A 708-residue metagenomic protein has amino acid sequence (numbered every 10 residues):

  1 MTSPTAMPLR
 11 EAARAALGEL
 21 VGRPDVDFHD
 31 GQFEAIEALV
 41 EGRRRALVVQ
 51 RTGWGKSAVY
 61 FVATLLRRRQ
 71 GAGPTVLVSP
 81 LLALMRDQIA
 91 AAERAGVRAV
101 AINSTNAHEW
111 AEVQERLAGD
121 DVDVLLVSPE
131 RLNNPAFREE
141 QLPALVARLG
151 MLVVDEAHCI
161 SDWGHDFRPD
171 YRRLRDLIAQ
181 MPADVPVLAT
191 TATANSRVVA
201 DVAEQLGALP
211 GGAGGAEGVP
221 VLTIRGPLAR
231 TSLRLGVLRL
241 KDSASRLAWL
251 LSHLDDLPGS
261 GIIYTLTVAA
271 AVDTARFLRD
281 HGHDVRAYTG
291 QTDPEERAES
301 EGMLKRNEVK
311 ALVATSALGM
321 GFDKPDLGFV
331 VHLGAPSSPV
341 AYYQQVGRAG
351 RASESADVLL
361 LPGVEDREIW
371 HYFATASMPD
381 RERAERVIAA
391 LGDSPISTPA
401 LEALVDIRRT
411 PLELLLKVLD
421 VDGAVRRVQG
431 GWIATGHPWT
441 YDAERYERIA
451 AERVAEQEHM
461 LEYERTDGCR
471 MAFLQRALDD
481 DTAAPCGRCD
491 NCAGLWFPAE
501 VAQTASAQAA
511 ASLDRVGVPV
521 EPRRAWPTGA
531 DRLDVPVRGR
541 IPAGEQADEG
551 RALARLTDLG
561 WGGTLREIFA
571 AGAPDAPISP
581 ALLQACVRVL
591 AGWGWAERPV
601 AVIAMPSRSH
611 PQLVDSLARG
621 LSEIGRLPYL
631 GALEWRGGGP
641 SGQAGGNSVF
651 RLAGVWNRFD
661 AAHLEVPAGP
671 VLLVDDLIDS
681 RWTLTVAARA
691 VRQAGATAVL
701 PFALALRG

Functional and structural regions predicted by a protein language model:
A6-E11, A16-L20, V26, D30-V59 (+4 more regions): Helicase motor core with emphasis on the C-terminal RecA-like subdomain
F61-V62, L66, D201, S616 (+2 more regions): Active-site signature of alpha/beta-hydrolase-fold catalytic machinery across serine- and Asp/Cys-nucleophile hydrolases
S104, G226-L228, G290, I603 (+1 more regions): A short, structured active-site edge motif that brings together acidic residues
L233, A509-A601, H610-P611, D615 (+4 more regions): Active-site-facing substrate-recognition patch
V309, A335-Q344, G350-E549: C-terminal accessory region of SF2 helicases/translocases
R348-S355, W595, I624-G625, R692-A696: Arginine/glycine-rich "motif VI" loop of SF2 helicases in the C-terminal RecA-like domain
A493, Q508, S512-D514, T685-G708: PRPP-dependent phosphoribosyltransferase catalytic core
D679-S680: Activation segment
